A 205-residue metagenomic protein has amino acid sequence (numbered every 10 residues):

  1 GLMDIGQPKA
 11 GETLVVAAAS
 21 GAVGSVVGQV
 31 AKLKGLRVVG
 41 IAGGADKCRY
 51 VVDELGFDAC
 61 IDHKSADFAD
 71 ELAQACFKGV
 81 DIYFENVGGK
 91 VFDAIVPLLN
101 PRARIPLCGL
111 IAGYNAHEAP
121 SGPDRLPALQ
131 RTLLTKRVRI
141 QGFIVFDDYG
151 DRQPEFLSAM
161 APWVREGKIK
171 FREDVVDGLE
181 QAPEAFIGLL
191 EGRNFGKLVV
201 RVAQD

Functional and structural regions predicted by a protein language model:
G1-D205: Terminal helix/beta-alpha structural elements that buttress the NAD(P)+-binding lobe
